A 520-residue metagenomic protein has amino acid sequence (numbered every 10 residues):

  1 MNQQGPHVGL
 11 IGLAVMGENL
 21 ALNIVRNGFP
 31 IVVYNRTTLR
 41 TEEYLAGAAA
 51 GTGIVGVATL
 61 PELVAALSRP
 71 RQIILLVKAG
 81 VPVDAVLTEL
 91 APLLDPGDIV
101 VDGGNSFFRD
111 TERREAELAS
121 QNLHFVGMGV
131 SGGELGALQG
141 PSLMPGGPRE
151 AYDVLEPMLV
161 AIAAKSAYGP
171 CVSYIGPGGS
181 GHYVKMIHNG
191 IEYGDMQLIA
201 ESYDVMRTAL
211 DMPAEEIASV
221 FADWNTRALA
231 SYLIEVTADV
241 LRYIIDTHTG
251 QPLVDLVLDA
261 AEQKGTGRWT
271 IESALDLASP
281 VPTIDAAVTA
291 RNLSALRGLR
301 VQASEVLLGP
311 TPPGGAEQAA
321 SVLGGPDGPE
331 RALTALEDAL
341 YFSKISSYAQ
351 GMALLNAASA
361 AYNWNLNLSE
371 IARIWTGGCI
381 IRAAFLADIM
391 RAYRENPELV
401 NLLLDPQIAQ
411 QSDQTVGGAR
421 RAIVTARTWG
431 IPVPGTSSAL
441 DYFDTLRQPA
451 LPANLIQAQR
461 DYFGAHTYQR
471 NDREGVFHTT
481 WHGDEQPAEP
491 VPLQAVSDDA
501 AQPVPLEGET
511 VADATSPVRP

Functional and structural regions predicted by a protein language model:
M1-A65, R69-R71, G97, E134-A137: NAD(P)+-binding Rossmann beta1-loop-alpha1 motif at the extreme N-terminus of oxidoreductases
V8, V83-V86, V101, F107-S219 (+3 more regions): Rossmann-fold dinucleotide-binding core
R36, A49-R113, E117-A119, G136-R149: Rossmann-like NAD(P)-binding element
H182, R207, M212, R227-A228 (+2 more regions): Interdomain hinge/lid region at the active-site interface of Rossmann-like NAD(P)-dependent oxidoreductases
I187-G194, V220, T237, V257 (+5 more regions): Short alpha-helical scaffolding segments that buttress acidic/His motifs in well-ordered protein cores
A360-M390: Small-residue-rich helix-loop
D413, R421-A495: C-terminal amphipathic alpha-helical interaction region
